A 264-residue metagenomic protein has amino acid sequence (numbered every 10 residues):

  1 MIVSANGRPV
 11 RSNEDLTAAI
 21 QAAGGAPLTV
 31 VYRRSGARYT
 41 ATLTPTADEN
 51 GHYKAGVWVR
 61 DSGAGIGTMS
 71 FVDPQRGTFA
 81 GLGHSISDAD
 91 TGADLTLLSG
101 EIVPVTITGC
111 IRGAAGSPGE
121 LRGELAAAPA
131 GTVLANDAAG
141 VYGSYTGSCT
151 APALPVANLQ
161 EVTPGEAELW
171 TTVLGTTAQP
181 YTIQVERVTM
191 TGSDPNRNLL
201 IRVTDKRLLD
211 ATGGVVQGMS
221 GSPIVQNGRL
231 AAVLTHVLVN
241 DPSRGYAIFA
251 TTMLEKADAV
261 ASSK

Functional and structural regions predicted by a protein language model:
M1-N13, I224-N227, A231-A232: Conserved PDZ fold ligand-binding element
N6-P9, I20-G24, D73, T171-V173 (+1 more regions): Sec/Tat-exported extracytoplasmic proteins
R8-A19, Y39-T40, A178-Y181, N240-R244: Short, Lys/Arg- and Gly-enriched loop/turn segments at beta-strand edges
T17-G56: PDZ-domain C-terminal substructure recognizer with occasional recognition of PDZ-binding tails
T29-V31, E168-W170, P223: Residue-level detector of beta-strand face positions
T46-G213, Q217, Q226-N227, T235 (+1 more regions): Serine endopeptidase catalytic core focused on the charge-relay Asp
S220: Active-site rim segments in enzyme catalytic domains, especially the processed small/beta chain of N-terminal
M253-K264: Short, charged, intrinsically disordered terminal tails
